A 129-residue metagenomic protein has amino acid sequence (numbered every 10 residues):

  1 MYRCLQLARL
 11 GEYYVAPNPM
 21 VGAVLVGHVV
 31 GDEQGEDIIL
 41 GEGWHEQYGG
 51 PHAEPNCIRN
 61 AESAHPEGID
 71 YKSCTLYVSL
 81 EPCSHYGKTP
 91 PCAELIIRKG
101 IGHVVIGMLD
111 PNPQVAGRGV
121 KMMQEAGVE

Functional and structural regions predicted by a protein language model:
M1-A16: Short, basic/aromatic recognition patches
P17-V21, P51: Short, basic and Ser/Thr-rich N-terminal targeting/leader segments
L25-E129: Zn2+-dependent cytidine deaminase-like catalytic core
